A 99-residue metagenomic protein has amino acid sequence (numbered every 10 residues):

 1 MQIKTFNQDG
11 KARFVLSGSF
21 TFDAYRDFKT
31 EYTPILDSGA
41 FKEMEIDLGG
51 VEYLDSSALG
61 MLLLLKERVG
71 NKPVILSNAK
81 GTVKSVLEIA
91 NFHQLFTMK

Functional and structural regions predicted by a protein language model:
M1-V15: Short beta-strand/loop segment at the start of cytosolic alpha/beta domains
Q2-K4, Q94-K99: Short hydrophobic/aromatic patches at helix-to-coil boundaries
S19-F96: Amphipathic alpha-helical interaction surfaces in cytosolic regulatory modules
